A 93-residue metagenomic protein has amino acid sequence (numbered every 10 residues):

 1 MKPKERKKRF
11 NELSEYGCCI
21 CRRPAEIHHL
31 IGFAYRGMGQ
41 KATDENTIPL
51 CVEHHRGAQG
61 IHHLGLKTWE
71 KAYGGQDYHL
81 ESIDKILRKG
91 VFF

Functional and structural regions predicted by a protein language model:
K2-P3, Q40: Short, surface-exposed loop/turn motifs that are enriched in glycine and acidic residues and include a nearby proline
P3-I31, E53: Short cysteine-rich loop/turn motifs with clustered Cys
A34: Catalytic-site/binding-pocket detector for metal-dependent nucleotidyl cyclases and the c-di-GMP signaling machinery
G37-I48, R56-F93: Polybasic, low-complexity binding patches
